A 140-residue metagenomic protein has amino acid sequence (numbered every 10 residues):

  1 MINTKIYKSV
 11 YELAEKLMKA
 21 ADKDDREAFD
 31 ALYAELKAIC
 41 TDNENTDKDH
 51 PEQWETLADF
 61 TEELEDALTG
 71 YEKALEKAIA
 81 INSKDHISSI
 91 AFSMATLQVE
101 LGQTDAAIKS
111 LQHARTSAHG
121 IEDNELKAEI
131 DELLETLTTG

Functional and structural regions predicted by a protein language model:
T4-K8, K48, D85, E125: Residue signature of alpha-solenoid helical repeat architecture, marking inter-repeat boundaries and helix-start
S9, L13-K16, P51-W54, Y71 (+3 more regions): TPR repeat positional signature
D24-E27, E62-E65, G102, E122: Residue-level detector of the short coil/turn that links helix A to helix B within each tetratricopeptide repeat
F29-L32, A67, A107: Single-residue signature of alpha-solenoid repeat helices
C40-S93, E100: Alpha-helical adaptor scaffolds
T104-E122: TPR/TPR-like (Sel1-like) alpha-helical repeat modules
